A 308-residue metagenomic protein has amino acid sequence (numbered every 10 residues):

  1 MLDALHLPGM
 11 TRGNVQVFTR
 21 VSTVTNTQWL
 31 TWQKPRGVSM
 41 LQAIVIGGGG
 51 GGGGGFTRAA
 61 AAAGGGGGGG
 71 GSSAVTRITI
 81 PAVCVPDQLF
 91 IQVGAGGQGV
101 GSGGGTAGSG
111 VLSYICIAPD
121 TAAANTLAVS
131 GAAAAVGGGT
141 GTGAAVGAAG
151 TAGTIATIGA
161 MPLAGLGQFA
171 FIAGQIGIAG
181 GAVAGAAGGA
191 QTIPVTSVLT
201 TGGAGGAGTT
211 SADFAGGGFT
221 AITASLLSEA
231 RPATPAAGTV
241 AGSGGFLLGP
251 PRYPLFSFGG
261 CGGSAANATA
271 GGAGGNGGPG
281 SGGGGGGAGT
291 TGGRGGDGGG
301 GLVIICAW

Functional and structural regions predicted by a protein language model:
M1-M40, R77, G174, A224-S228 (+2 more regions): Enriched but not universal
M1-V24, T140-T142, G181, A186-P194 (+2 more regions): Glycine-rich, low-complexity segments
V17-F18, A122-A128: Local beta-strand/beta-hairpin segments that build beta-sheet-rich folds
V21-P35, V45-P119, A123, G137-T154 (+3 more regions): Glycine-rich strand-loop-strand elements at beta-sheet edges
G131-G180: Compositionally biased low-complexity segments at domain edges in trafficked proteins and select soluble regulators
G159-A160, A164-I178, G189-S197, G205 (+1 more regions): Chymotrypsin/trypsin-fold serine protease catalytic domain
T201-G278: Long, low-complexity, polar/charged, intrinsically disordered or flexibly structured peripheral segments
